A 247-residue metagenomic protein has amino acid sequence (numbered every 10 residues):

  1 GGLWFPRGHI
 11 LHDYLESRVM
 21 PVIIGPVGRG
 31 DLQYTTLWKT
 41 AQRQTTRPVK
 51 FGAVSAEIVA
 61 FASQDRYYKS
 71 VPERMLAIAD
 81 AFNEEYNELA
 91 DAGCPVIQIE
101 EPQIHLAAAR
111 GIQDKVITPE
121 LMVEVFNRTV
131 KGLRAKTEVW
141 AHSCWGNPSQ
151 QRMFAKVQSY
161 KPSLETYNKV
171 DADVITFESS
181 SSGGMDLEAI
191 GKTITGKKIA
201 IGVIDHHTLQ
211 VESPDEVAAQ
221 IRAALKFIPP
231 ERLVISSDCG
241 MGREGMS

Functional and structural regions predicted by a protein language model:
G1-S247: Domain-level signal for soluble alpha/beta catalytic cores
